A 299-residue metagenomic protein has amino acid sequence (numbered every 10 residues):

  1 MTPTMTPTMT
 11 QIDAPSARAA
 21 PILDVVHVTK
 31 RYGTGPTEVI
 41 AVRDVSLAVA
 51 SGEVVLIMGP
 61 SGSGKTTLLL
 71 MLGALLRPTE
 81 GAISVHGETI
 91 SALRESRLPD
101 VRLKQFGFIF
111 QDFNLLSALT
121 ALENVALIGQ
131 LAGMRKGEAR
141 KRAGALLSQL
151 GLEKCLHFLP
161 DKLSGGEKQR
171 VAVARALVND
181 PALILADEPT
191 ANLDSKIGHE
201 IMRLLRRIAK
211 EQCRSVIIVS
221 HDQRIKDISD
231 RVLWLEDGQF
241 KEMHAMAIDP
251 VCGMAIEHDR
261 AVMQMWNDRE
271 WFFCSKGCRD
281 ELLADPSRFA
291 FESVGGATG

Functional and structural regions predicted by a protein language model:
P36-V39, I90-G107: ABC ATPase NBD coupling module
G73: Helix-to-loop junction immediately C-terminal to a conserved catalytic motif
G81-T89: Conserved ABC transporter NBD signature motif
E88-T89, A126, Q130, G137-K154: Conserved ABC ATPase "signature" region
L159-L163, E167: Conserved ABC ATPase signature
V173: Hydrophobic anchor residue at the start of the ABC signature
D180: Conserved catalytic motifs of ABC-family nucleotide-binding domains
I184-D187: Catalytic Walker B motif of ABC-type/P-loop ATPase nucleotide-binding domains
